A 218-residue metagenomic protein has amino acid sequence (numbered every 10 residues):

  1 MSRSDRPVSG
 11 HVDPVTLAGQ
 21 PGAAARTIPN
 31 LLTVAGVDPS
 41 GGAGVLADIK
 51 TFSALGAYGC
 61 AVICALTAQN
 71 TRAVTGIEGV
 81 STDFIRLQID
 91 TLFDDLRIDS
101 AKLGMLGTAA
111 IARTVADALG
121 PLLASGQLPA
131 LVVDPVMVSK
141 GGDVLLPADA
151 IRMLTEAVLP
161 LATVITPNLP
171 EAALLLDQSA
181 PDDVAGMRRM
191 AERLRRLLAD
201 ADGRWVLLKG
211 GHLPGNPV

Functional and structural regions predicted by a protein language model:
R3-D5, H11-A18, G22-T33, T51-K140 (+1 more regions): Conserved N-terminal subdomain of the carbohydrate kinase-like
A35-G41: Short, glycine-rich nucleotide/cofactor-binding loops
V37, L106-T108, V136-S139, P170-A172 (+1 more regions): Short glycine-rich anion-binding loops that position phosphate/pyrophosphate groups of nucleotides and phosphorylated
G41-V45, E78-S81, P147, I151: Short, conserved glycine- and acidic-residue-centered signature motifs in active-site or ligand-binding loops
V45, D143-V144, P217-V218: Short acidic, glycine/serine/threonine-rich loops at helix termini
A47, T51, L87, T91 (+6 more regions): Alpha-helical scaffold segments in soluble metabolic enzymes
A148-V218: Conserved phosphate/ATP/ADP-binding segment of small-molecule kinases
